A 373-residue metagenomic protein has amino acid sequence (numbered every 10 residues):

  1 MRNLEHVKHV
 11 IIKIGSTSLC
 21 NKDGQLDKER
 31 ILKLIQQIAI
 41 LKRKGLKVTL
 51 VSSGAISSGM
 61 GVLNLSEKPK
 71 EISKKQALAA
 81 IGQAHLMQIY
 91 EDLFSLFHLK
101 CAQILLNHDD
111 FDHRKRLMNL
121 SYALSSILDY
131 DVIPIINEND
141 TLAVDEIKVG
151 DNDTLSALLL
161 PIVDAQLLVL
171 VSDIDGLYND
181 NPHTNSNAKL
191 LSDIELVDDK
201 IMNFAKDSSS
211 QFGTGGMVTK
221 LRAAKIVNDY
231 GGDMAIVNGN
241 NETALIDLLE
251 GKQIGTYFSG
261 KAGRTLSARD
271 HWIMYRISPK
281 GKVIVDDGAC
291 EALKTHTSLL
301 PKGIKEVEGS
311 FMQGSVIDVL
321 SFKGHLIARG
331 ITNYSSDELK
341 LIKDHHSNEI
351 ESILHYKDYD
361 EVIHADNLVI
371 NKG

Functional and structural regions predicted by a protein language model:
M1-E67, I72-K100, I104-G373: C-terminal catalytic "cap/lid" subdomain
